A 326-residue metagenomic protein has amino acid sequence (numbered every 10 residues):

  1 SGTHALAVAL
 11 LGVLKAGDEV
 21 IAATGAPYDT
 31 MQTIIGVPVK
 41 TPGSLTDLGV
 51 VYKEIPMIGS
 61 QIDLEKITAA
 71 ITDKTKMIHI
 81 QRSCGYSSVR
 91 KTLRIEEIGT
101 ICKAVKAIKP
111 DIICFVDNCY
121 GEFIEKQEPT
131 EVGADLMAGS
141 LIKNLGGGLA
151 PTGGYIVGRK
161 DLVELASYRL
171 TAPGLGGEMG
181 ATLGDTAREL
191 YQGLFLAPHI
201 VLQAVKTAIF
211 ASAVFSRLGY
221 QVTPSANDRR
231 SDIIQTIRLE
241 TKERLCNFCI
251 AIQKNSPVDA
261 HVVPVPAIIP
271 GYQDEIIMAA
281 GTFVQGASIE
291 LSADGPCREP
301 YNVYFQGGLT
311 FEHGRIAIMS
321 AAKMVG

Functional and structural regions predicted by a protein language model:
G2-L202, K206, S212-F215, G219-V222 (+1 more regions): Conserved PLP-enzyme active-site core in the AAT-like
S216-G326: Conserved C-terminal alpha-helix-loop-beta "cap" of PLP-dependent enzymes that closes/shapes the active-site mouth
